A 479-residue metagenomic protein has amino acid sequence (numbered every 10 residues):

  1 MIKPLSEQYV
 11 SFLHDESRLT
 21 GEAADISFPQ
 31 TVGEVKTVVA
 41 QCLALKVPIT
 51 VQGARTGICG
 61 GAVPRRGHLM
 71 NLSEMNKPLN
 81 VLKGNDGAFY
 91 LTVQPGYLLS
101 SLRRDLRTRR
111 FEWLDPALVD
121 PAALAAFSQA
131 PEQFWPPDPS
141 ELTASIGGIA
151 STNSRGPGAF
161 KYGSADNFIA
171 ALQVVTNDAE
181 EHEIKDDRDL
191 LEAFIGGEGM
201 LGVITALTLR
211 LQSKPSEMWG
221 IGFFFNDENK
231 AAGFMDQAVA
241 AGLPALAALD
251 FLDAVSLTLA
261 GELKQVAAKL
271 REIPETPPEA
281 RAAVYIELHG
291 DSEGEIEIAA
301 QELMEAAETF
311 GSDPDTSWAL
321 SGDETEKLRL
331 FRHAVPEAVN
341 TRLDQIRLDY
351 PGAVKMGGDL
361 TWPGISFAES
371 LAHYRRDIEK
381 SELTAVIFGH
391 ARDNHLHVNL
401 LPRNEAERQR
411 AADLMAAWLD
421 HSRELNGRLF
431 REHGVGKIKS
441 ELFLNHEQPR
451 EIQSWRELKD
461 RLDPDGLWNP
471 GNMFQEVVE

Functional and structural regions predicted by a protein language model:
M1-A40, T56-F89, D105-T108, S256-L263 (+4 more regions): N-terminal flexible segment immediately upstream of the FAD-binding catalytic core in FAD-dependent oxidoreductases
M1-D25, Q41, L45-I49, A54 (+2 more regions): N-terminal accessory segments
P4-F12, F224, A232-D413, A417 (+1 more regions): C-terminal substrate-recognition/cap domain of FAD-linked oxidoreductases
E74, A170-V174, E192-G196, G202-L211 (+4 more regions): Short beta-strand elements
P78-V81, T92-D250: FAD-binding subdomain of flavoenzyme oxidoreductases
L211-M218, E275-A280, E479: Flexible, low-complexity linker/loop segments at domain and module junctions
H390, R428-V435, P470-M473: Short acidic/histidine-rich active-site segments
K439-E479: Activity-critical C-terminal alpha-helical subdomain
